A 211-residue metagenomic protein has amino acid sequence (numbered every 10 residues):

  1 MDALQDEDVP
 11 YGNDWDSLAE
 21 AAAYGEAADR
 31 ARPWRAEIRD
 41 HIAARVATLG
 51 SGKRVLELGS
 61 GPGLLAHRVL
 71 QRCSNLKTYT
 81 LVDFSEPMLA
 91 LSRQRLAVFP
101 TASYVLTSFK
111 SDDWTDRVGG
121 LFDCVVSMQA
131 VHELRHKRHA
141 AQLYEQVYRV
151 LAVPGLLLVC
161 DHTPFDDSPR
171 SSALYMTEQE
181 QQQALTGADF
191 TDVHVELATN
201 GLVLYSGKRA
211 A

Functional and structural regions predicted by a protein language model:
M1-L49: Conserved class I S-adenosyl-L-methionine
L56, P62-D112: Class I SAM-dependent methyltransferase SAM/SAH-binding core
V82, M128, C160: Alpha/beta-hydrolase-fold catalytic nucleophile elbow
T115-V125: A short acidic, Gly/Pro-enriched loop at the edge of an enzyme's catalytic core that lines a small-molecule cofactor
C124-R138: A short SAM/SAH-binding and catalytic strip from SAM-dependent methyltransferases
A141-V153: A short glycine-rich, Lys/Arg-flanked "PGG" loop and its adjoining helix->strand segment in the class I
L156-Y205: C-terminal alpha-helical "lid/dimerization" subdomain adjacent to the S-adenosyl-L-methionine
Y205-A211: C-terminal lobe and adjacent flexible extensions of AdoMet/dcAdoMet transferase-like proteins
